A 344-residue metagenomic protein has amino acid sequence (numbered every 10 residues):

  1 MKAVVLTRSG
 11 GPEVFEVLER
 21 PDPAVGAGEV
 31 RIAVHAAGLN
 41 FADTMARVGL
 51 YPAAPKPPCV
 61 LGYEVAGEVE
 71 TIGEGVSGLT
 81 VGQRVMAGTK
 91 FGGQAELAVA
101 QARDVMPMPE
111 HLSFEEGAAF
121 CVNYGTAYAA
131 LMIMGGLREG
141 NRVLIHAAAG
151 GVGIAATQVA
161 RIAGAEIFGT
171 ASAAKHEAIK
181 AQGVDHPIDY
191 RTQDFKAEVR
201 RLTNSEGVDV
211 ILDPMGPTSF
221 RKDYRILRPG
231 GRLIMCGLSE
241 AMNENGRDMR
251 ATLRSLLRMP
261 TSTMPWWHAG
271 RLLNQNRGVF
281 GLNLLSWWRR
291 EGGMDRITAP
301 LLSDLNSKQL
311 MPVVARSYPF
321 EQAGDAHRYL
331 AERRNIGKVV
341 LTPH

Functional and structural regions predicted by a protein language model:
V14, A33-A36, M45, K56 (+4 more regions): NAD(P)H dinucleotide-binding glycine-rich loop of Rossmann-like/cofactor-binding domains, especially the beta1-alpha1
P21-G38, L50-G92, P214: Glycine-rich beta-strand-centered segment in the early N-terminal region that forms part of a ligand/cofactor-binding
R84, R142, E166, G231-R232 (+1 more regions): Short glycine-centered segments of the SAM/dcSAM-binding site in methyltransferase folds
I133-L137, T203-N204, R225: Glycine-rich helix-loop-beta junction characteristic of Rossmann-like nucleotide cofactor-binding loops
I145, R161-K222: Adenosine-nucleotide cofactor-binding segment
A149, T157: N-terminal Rossmann NAD(P)H-binding glycine-rich loop of SDR-like oxidoreductase domains
T218-Q309: Glycine-rich phosphate-binding loop and adjacent beta-alpha segment of Rossmann(oid) nucleotide-cofactor-binding
S286-H344: C-terminal hydrophobic helical "lid"/dimerization subdomain of Rossmann-like NAD(P)H-dependent oxidoreductases
